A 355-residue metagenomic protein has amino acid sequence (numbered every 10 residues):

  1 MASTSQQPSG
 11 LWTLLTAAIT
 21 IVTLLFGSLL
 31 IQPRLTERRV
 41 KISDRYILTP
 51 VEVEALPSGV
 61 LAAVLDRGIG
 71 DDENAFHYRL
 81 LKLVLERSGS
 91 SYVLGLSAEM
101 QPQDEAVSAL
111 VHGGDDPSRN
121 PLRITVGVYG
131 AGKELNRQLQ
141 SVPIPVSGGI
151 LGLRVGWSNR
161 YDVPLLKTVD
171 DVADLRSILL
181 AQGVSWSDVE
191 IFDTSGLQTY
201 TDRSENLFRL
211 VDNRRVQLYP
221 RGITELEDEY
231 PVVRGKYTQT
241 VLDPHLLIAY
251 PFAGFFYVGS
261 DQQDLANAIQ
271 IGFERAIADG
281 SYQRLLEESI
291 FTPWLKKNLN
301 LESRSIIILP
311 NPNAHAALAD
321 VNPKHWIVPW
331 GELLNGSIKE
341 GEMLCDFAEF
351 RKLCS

Functional and structural regions predicted by a protein language model:
T16-S28: Hydrophobic membrane-insertion alpha-helices, especially the h-region of bacterial N-terminal signal peptides
V40-L135, I269: Extracytoplasmic small-molecule ligand-binding "clamshell" domains of the periplasmic binding protein/Venus flytrap
F76-L80, D261-G272, S281, L285: Short amphipathic alpha-helical coupling segments at ligand-binding clamshell hinges and other catalytic/signaling
L80-L94, T168-L175, Q182-E205, Y230-Y237: Ligand-binding cleft/hinge of the Venus flytrap
R123-R137, Y219-Q239: A ligand-binding cleft/hinge motif common to bilobed small-molecule-binding domains
Q140-E190: A conserved helix-loop-strand patch within extracytoplasmic ligand-binding domains of the periplasmic binding
G148-V155, N159, P231-Q270, T292-A316 (+1 more regions): Periplasmic-binding protein-like
G183, S187-T194, F273-C354: Ligand-binding clefts/hinges and TM-proximal coupling segments of bilobed small-molecule sensing domains
